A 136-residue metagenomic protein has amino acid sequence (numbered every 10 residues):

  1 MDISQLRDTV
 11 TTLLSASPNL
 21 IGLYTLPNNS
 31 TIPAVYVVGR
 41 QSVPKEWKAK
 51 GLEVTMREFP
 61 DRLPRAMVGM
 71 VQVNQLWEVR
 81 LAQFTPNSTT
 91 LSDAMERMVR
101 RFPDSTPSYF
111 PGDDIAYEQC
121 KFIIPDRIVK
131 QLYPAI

Functional and structural regions predicted by a protein language model:
M1-L14, M70-N74, K130-I136: Short N-terminal signal/transit or membrane-insertion segments and the immediately adjacent low-complexity/disordered
M1-R65, T89, F110-D114: Small/polar-rich, solvent-exposed N-terminal microdomains that initiate assembly or binding
L6, G39, M56, V79 (+3 more regions): Short, intrinsically disordered low-complexity segments
I21-Y24, S92-I136: Acidic-leaning, charged glycine-interspersed low-complexity segments
P44-E46, G51-E53, G69, L81-M98 (+2 more regions): Acidic, Ser/Thr- and Gly-enriched intrinsically disordered low-complexity segments
A49, M70-L76, I115-K121, P125: A general secondary-structure signal for short beta-strands and their flanking turns/coil in non-transmembrane regions
M56-R62, A66, V71-F84: Active-site-adjacent structural patch at catalytic or cofactor/ligand-binding sites
L63-R65, P86-T90, V129-Y133: Intrinsically disordered, low-complexity acidic/polar segments
